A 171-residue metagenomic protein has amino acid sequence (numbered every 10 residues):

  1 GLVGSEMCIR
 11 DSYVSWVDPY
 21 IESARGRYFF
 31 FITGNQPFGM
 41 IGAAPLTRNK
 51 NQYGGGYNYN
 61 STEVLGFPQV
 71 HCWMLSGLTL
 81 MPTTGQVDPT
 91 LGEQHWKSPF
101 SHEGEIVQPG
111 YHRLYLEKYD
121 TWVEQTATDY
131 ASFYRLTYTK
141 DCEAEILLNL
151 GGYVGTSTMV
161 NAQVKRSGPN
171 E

Functional and structural regions predicted by a protein language model:
L2-I9: Short, small-residue-biased leader/transition segments that mark boundaries at the very start of proteins
R10-E171: Accessory carbohydrate-recognition regions in carbohydrate-active enzymes
